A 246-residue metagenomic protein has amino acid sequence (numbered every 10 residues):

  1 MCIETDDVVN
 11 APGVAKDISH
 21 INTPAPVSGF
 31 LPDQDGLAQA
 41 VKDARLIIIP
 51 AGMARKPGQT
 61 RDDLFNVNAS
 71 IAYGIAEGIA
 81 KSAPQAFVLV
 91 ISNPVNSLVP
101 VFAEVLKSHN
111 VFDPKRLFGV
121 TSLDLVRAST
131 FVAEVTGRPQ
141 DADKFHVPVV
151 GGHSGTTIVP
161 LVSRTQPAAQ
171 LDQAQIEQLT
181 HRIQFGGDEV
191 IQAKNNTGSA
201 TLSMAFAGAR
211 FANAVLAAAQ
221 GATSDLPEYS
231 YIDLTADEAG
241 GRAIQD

Functional and structural regions predicted by a protein language model:
C2-R45: Conserved N-terminal Rossmann-fold NAD(P) cofactor-binding segment
V14, I47, I71-I75: Short, well-ordered amphipathic alpha-helical segments that serve as non-catalytic structural scaffolds within diverse
I18, N22, V105-L106, T136: Active-site catalytic pocket residues across diverse enzymes, especially alpha/beta-hydrolases
I47-I49, V90: Redox-cofactor binding/interface segments in oxidoreductases and associated redox assembly factors
A51-M53: Conserved NAD(P)H cofactor-binding loop of Rossmann-fold oxidoreductase domains
T60-S129: Rossmann-like NAD(P)(H) cofactor-binding subdomain of soluble oxidoreductases
S108-D246: C-terminal substrate-binding/catalytic lobe of Rossmann-fold NAD(P)-dependent dehydrogenases
